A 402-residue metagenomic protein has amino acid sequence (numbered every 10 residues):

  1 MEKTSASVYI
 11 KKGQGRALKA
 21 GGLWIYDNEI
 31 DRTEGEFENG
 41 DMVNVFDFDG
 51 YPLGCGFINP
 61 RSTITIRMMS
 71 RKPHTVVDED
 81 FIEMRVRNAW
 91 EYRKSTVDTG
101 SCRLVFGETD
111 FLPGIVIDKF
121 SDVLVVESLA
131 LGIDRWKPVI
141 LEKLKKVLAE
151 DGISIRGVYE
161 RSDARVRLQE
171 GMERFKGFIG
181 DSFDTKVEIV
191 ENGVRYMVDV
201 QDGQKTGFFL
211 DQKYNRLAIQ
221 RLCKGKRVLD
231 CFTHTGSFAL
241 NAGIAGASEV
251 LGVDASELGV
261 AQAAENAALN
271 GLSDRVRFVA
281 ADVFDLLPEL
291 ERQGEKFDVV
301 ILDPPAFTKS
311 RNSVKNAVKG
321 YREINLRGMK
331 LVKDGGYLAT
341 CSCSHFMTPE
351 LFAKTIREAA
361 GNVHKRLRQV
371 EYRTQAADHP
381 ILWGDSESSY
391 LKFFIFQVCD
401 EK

Functional and structural regions predicted by a protein language model:
M1-S121: Non-catalytic accessory regions of SAM-dependent methyltransferases
V105-D118, K137-F209: Non-catalytic substrate-recognition/targeting regions of SAM-dependent transferases
G225-H234: Conserved class I S-adenosyl-L-methionine
T235-S248: Conserved SAM-binding loop of SAM-dependent methyltransferases across substrates and taxa, primarily the Class I
E249-D254: Conserved SAM-binding motif I beta-strand of class I
L258-I301: S-adenosyl-L-methionine
V283-A359, R373: S-adenosylmethionine
Y337-K402: C-terminal catalytic and target-recognition region of SAM-dependent MTase-like enzymes, primarily methyltransferases
